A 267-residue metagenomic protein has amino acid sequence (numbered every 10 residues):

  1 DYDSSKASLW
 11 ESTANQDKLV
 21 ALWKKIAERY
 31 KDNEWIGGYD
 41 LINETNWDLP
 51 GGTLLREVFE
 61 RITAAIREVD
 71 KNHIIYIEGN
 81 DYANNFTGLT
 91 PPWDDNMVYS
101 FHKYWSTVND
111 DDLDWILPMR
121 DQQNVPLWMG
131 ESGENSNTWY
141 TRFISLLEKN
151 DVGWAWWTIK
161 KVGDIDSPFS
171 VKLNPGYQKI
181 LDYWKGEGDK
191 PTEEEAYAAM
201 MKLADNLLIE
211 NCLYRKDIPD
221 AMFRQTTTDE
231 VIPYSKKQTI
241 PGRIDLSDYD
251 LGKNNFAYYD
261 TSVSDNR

Functional and structural regions predicted by a protein language model:
D1-G88: Active-site mouth of glycoside hydrolases
G51, V58, A64-R267: Substrate-binding clefts and catalytic carboxylate motifs of secreted carbohydrate-active enzymes
